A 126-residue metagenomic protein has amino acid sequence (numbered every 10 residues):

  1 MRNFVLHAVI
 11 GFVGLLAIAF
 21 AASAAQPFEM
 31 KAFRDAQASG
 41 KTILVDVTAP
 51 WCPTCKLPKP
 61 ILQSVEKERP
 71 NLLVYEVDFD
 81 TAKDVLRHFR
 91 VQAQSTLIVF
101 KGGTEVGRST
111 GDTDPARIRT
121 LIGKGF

Functional and structural regions predicted by a protein language model:
A8-A19: Bacterial N-terminal signal peptides
I18-Q26: Sec/Tat signal peptide C-region and signal peptidase I cleavage site
A25-T42, K83: A short beta-strand-turn-helix
G40-I43, V47-W51, A93: Short pre-active-site segment immediately N-terminal to redox-active cysteine/selenocysteine motifs in thiol-based
V47, E66, P70-D84: Thiol-based oxidoreductase modules, predominantly thioredoxin-like and allied folds used for disulfide exchange
T54-R69: Typically the conserved alpha-helix immediately C-terminal to a functionally engaged Cys/Sec in thioredoxin-like
F89-I98: Structural micro-motif
V99-F126: Non-catalytic, surface beta->alpha helical segment in thiol-disulfide oxidoreductase systems
